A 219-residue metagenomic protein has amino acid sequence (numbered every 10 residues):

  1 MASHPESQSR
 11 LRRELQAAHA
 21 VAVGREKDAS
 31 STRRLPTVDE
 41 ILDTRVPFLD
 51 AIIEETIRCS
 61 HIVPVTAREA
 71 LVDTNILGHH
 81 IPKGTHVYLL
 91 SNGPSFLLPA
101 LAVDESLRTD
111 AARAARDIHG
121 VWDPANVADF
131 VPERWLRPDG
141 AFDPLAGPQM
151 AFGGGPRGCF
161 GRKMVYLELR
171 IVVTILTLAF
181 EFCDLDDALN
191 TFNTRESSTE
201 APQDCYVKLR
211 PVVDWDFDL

Functional and structural regions predicted by a protein language model:
H4-I62, P82-T85: Cytochrome P450 I-helix active-site segment
P5-Q8, R162-E200: Cytochrome P450 heme-binding "Cys pocket" and the immediately downstream C-terminal segment
K27-S30, D139-A151: Active-site-adjacent bridging/hinge elements
T56, I81, F130, G155 (+2 more regions): Hydrophobic, well-ordered secondary-structure elements that form the walls of internal hydrophobic environments
N75-H80, H86, P148-L176: C-terminal, well-structured subdomains that either form a transmembrane helix-short loop-helix hairpin in multi-pass
K83-G84, L90, S95-L98, G158 (+1 more regions): Eukaryotic short linear interaction motifs
L89-G140: Conserved cytochrome P450 K-helix/beta-meander segment immediately N-terminal to the heme-binding cysteine loop
E200-L219: C-terminal helix/juxtamembrane-tail motif
